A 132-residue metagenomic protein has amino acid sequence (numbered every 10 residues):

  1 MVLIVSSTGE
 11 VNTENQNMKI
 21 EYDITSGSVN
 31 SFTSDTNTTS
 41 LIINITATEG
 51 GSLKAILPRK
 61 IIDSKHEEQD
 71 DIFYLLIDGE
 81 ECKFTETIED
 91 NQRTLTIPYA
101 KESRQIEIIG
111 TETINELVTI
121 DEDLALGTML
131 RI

Functional and structural regions predicted by a protein language model:
M1-E10, L75, N115-I132: Secretory targeting signatures
V2-S34: Glycan-recognition and processing domains
L3, E89-T119: C-terminal beta-strand-rich structural cap/linker in extracellular carbohydrate-active enzymes
D23, N44-A47, T96-K101: Extracellular/luminal ectodomains of secreted and membrane glycoproteins with large N-terminal domains
G27-L53: Carbohydrate-binding surface patches
T38, D70-I72, Q92: Extracytoplasmic
T46-Q69: Surface-exposed beta-strand/loop patches in extracellular or lumenal glycoproteins
I77-E80: Short strand-turn-strand beta-turns centered on an Asx-Gly dipeptide
